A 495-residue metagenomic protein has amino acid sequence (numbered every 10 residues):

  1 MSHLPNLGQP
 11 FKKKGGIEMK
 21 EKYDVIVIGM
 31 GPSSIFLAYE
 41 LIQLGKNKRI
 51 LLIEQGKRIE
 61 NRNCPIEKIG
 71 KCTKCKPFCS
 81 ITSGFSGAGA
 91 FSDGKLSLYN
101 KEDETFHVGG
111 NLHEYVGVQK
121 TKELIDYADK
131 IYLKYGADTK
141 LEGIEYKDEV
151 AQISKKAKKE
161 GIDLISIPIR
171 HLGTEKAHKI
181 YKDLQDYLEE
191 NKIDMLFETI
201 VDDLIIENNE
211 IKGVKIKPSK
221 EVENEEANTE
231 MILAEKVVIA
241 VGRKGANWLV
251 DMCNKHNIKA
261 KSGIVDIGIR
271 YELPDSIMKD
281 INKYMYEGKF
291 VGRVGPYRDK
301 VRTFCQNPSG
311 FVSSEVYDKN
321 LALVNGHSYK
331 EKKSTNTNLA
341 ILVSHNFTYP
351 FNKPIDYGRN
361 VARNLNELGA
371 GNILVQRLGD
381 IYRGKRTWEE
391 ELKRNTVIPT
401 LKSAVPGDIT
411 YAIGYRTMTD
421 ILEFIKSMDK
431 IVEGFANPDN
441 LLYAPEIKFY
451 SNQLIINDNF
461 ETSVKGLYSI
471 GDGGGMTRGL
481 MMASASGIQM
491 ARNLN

Functional and structural regions predicted by a protein language model:
P5-F11, K20-D103, G109, Y146-N495: Residues forming the flavin
K14-G16: Short intrinsically disordered terminal tails
S83-E142: Dinucleotide-binding Rossmann-like beta1-alpha1 core, especially the glycine-rich loop that anchors the ADP
